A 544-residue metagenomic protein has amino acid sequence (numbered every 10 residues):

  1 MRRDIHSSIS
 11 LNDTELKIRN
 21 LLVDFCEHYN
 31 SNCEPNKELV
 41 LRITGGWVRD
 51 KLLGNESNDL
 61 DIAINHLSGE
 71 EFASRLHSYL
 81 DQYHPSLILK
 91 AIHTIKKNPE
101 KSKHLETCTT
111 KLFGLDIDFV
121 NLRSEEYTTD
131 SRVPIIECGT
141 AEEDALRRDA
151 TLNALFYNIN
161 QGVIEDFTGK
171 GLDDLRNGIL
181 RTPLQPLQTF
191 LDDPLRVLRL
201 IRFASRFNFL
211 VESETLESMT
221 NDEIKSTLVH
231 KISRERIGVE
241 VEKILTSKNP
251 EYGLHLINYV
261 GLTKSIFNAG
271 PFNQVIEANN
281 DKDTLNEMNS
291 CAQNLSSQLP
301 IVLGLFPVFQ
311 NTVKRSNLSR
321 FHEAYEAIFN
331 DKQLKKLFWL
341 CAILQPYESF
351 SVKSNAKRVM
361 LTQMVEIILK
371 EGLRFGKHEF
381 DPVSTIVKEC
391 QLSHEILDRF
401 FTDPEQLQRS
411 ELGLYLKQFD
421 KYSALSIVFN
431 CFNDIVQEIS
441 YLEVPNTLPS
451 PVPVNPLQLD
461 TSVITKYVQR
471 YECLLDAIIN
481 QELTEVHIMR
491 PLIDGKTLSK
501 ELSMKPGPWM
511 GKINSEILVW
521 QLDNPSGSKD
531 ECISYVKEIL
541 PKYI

Functional and structural regions predicted by a protein language model:
M1-I544: Catalytic cores of the polymerase beta-like nucleotidyltransferase superfamily and closely associated nucleotide
